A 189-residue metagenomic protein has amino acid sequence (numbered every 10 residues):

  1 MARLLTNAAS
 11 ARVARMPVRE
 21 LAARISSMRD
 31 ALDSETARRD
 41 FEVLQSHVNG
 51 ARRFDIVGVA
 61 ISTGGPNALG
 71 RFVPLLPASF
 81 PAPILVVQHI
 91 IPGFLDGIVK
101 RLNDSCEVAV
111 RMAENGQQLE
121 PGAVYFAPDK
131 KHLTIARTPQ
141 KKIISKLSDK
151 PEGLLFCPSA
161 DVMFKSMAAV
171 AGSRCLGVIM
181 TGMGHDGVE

Functional and structural regions predicted by a protein language model:
M1-E189: Conserved acid/base catalytic micro-environments in cytosolic active-site loops
